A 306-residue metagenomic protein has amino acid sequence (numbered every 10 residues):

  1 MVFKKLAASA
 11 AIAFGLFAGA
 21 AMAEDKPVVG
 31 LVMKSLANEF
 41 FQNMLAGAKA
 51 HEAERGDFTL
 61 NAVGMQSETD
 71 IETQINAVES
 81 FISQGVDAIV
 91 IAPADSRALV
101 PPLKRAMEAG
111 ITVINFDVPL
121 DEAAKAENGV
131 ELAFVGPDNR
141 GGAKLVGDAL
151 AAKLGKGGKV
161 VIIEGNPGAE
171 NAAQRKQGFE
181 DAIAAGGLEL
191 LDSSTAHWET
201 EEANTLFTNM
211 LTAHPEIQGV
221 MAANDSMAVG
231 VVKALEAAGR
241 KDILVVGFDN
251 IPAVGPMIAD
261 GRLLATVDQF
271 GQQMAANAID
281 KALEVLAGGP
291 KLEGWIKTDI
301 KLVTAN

Functional and structural regions predicted by a protein language model:
V2-A7, A23-N306: A residue-level marker of the well-folded mature domains of exported/periplasmic proteins
L6-G15: Sec-dependent N-terminal signal peptides
L16-F17, A46: Hydrophobic alpha-helical membrane context
F17-A23: Sec/Tat signal peptide C-region and signal peptidase I cleavage site
